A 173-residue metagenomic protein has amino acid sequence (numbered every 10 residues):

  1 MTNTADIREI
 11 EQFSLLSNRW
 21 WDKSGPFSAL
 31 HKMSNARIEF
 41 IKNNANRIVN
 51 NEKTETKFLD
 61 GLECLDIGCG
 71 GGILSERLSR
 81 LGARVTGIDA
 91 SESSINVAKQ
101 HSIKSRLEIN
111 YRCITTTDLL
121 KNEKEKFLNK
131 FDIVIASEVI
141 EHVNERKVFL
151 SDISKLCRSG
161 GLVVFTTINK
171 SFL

Functional and structural regions predicted by a protein language model:
M1-F27: N-terminal, positively charged/glycine-rich alpha-helical extensions of SAM-dependent methyltransferases
A5, M33, R37, E145: Soluble or luminal CAZymes and related metallo-dependent hydrolases
S17-A36, R158, L162-T166: N-terminal-biased segments
K32-D60: Conserved alpha-helix/loop element of class I SAM-dependent methyltransferases that forms part of the SAM/SAH-binding
K53-K57, L62-L173: Conserved SAM-binding loop
